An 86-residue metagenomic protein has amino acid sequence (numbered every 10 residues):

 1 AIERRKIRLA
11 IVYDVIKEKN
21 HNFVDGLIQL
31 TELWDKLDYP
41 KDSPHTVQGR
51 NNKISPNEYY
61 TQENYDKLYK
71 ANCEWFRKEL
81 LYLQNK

Functional and structural regions predicted by a protein language model:
A1-K86: Acidic, Ser/Pro/Thr-rich low-complexity regulatory regions and the short amphipathic helical interaction modules they
